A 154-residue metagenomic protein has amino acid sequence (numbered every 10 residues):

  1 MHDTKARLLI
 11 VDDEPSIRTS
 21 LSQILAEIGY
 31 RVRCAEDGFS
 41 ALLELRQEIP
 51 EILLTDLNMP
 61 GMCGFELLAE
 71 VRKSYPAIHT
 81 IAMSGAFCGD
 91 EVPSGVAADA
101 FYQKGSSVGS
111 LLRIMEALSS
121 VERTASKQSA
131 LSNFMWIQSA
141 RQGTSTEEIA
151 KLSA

Functional and structural regions predicted by a protein language model:
M1-R7, G109-A154: Non-catalytic signal-transmission and effector/linker regions of two-component phosphorelay proteins
P15-R33: Two-component/phosphorelay signaling modules centered on CheY-like receiver
E36-S40, C63-E66: Acidic catalytic/metal-coordinating carboxylates
L43, F65-Y75: Short amphipathic alpha-helix used as the core "switch/output" element in two-component signaling
D56: Active-site residues of response regulator receiver
M59: Receiver (REC) domain active-site loop signature in two-component systems and cognate sites in sensor histidine kinases
E66, A86-R113, S132: Alpha4 helix (beta4-alpha4-beta5 surface) of REC/receiver domains from two-component response regulators
